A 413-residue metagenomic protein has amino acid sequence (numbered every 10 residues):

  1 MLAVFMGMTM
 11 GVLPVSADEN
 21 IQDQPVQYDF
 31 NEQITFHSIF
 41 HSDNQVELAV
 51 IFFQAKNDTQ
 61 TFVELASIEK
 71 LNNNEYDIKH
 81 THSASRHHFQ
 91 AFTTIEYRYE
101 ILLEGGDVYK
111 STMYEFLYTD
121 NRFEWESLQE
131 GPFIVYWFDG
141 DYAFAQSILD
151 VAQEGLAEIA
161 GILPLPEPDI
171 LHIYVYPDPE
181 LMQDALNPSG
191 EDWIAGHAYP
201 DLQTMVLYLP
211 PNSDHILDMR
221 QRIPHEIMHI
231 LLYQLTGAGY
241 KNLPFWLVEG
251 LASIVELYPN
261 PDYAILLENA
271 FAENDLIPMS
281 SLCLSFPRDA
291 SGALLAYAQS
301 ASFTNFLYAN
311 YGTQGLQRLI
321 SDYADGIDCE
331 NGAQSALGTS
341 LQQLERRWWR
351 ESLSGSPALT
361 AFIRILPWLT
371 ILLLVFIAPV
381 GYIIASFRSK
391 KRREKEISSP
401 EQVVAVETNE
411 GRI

Functional and structural regions predicted by a protein language model:
M1-M10: Bacterial N-terminal signal peptides
G11-W125: Glycan-association/targeting regions that enable binding to alpha-glucans and other polysaccharides
S16, N20, R288-L295, S321-I413: Beta/coil-rich, acidic/histidine-enriched accessory regions frequently appended to metallopeptidases
E124-Y240, P244, F286, D328-G332: Juxtacatalytic substrate-recognition/specificity segment
A145, L149-L156, A160, R220 (+8 more regions): Extracytoplasmic/secreted envelope proteins and their assembly/folding machinery, especially bacterial periplasmic
Q153-P164, M228-G237, E256-P261, A272 (+5 more regions): Sec-exported extracytoplasmic/periplasmic mature domains
L235, N242-S285, S335-L353: Post-HExxH zinc-binding segment in Zn-dependent metallohydrolases
A264-L307, Y311, L316-L319: Long, well-structured alpha-helical subdomains associated with metal-dependent extracellular/ecto-lumenal hydrolases
